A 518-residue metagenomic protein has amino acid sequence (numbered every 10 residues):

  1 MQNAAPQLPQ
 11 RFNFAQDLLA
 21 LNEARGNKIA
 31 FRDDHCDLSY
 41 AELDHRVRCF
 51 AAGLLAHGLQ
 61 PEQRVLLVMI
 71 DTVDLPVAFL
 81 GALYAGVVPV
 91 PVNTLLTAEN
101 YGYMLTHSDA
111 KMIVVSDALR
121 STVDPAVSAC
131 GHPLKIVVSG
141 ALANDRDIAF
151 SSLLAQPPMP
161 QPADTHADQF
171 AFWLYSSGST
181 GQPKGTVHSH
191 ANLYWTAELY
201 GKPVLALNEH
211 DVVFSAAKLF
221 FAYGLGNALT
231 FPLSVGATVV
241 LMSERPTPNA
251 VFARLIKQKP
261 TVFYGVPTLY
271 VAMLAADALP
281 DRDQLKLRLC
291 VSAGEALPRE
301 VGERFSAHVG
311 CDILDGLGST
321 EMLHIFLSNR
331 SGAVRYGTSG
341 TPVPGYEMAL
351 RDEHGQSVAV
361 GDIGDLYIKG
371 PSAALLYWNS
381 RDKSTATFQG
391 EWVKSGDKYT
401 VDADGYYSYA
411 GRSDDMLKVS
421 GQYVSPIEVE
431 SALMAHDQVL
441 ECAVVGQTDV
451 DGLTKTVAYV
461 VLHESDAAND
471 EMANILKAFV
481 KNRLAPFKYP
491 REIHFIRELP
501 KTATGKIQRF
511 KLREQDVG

Functional and structural regions predicted by a protein language model:
N27, Q156-Y175, Q182, A206-V212: Conserved pre-ATP/AMP-binding loop-to-beta segment of ANL
N27-T72, P76-L80, T97-G102, S151: Conserved AMP-binding/adenylate-forming core of the ANL superfamily
S39-A41, A171-W195: Conserved AMP-binding A3 loop
D44-A52, A167, T186-N208, A216 (+2 more regions): Conserved structural elements of the adenylate-forming
L96, I113-V115, I256, F263 (+7 more regions): AMP-binding/adenylate-forming catalytic core of the ANL superfamily
M112, A118-A167, Q182, D277: ANL superfamily adenylate-forming
Y194-V212, F220-T261, A276: Conserved AMP-binding/adenylation subdomain of ANL enzymes
A237, P260-G265, L274-R335, E347: Gly/Ser/Thr-rich phosphate-binding loop
